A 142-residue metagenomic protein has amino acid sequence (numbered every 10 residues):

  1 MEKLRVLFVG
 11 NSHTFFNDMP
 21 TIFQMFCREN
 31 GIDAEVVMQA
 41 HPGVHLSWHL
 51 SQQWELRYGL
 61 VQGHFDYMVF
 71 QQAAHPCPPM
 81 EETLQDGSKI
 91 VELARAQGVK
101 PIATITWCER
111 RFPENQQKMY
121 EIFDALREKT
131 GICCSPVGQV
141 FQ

Functional and structural regions predicted by a protein language model:
M1, E29-G31, A96, K129: Short, well-ordered coil/turn elements that cap or connect secondary structure elements
E2-L7, K100-I102: Short, surface-exposed connector motifs at secondary-structure boundaries
L4-F8, H13-S88, R110: Conserved SGNH/GDSL esterase-like catalytic core that processes O-acyl groups on lipids and polysaccharides
R57-Q142: Alpha-helical cap/lid subdomain in secreted, periplasmic, or secretory-pathway luminal O-acyl-processing enzymes
